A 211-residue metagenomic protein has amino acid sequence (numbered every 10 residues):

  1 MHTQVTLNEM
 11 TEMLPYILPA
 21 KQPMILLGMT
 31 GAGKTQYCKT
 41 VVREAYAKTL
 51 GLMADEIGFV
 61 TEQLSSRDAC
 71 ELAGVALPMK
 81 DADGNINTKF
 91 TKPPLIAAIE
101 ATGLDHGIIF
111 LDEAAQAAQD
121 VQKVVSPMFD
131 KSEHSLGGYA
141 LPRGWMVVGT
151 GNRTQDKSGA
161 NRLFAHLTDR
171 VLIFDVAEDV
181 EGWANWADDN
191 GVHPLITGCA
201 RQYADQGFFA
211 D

Functional and structural regions predicted by a protein language model:
M1-D211: C-terminal regulatory/interaction module of P-loop NTP-utilizing enzymes
